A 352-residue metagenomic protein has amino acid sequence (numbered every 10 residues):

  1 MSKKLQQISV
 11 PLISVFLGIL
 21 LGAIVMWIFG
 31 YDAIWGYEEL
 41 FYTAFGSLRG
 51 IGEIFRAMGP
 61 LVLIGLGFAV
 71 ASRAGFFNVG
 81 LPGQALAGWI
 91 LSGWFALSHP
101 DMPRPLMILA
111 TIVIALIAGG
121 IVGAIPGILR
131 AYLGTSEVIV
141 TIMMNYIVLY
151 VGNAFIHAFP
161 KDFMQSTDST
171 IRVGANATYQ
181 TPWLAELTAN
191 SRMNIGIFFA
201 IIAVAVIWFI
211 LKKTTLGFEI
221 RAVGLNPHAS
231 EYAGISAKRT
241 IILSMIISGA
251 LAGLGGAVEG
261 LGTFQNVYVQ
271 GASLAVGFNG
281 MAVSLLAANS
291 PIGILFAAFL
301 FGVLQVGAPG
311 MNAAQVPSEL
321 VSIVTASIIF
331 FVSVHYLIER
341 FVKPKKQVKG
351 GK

Functional and structural regions predicted by a protein language model:
M1-L17, A23-W27, L225, Y232 (+2 more regions): Cytosolic-side transmembrane-helix boundaries in multi-pass membrane proteins
V25-F29, W35, F45-H99, I112 (+3 more regions): Single transmembrane alpha-helix segments in multi-pass membrane proteins
Y31-W35, S72-W89, A131-V140, E219 (+4 more regions): Short, non-helical or kinked segments that cap or interrupt transmembrane helices
M58-A69, Q84, I90, G120-A124 (+7 more regions): Hydrophobic alpha-helical segments embedded in the membrane of multi-pass proteins
E137-I139, S166, N194-F199, G271 (+2 more regions): Loop-to-transmembrane alpha-helix initiation sites
T141, N145-K213, G350: Transmembrane helix-bundle core of multi-pass membrane transporters and related energy-transducing complexes
T188-N266, P291-I292: Helix-loop-helix "hairpin" substructures at the membrane interface of multi-pass membrane proteins
I246-A252, G256-A326: Transmembrane alpha-helical segments in multi-pass inner-membrane proteins
